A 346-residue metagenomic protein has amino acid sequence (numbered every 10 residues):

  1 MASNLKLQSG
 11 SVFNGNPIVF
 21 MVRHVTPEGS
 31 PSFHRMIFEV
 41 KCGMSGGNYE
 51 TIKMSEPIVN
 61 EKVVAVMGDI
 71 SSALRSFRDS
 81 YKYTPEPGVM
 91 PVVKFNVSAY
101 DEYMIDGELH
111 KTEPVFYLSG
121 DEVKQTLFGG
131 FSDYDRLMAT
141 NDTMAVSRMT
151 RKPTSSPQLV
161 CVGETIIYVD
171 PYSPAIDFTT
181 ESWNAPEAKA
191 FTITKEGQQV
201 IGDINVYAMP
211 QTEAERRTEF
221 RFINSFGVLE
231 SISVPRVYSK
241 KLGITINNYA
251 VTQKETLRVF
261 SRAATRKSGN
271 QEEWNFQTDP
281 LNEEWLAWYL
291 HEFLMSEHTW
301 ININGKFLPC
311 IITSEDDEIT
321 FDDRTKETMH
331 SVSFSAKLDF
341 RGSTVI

Functional and structural regions predicted by a protein language model:
M1-E215: Preference for solvent-exposed, low-hydrophobicity sequence contexts
A2-K6, V12, I167-D170, P186 (+1 more regions): Extracellular/virion structural assembly segments
